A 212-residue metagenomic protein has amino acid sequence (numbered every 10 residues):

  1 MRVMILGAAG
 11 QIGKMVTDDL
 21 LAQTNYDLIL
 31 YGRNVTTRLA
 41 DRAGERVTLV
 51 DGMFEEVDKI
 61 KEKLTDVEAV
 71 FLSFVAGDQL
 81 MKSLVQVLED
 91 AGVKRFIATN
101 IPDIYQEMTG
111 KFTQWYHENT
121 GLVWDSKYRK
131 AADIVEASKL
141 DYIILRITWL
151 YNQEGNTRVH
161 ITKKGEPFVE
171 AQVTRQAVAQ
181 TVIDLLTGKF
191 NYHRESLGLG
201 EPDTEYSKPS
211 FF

Functional and structural regions predicted by a protein language model:
M1-Y26: N-terminal Rossmann NAD(P)H-binding glycine-rich loop of SDR-like oxidoreductase domains
R2, N25-I29, R46, K94-R95 (+1 more regions): Residues at the starts of beta-strands that form the adenosine-phosphate
M4, T36-A91, T187: NAD(P)H-binding glycine-rich loop region in Rossmannoid oxidoreductase-like domains and their noncatalytic homologs
L6-Q11, D125, Q153, V159-F212: Active-site-lining helix/loop region of Rossmann-like oxidoreductase modules
A9, N34, P102: Residues in the short beta-alpha loop(s) of Rossmann-like NAD(P)-binding domains
I29, V50, F71, I97 (+2 more regions): Hydrophobic/aromatic beta-strand patches that form the interior of the parallel beta-sheet core in alpha/beta enzyme
A40-R42, M108-G110, G155, P209-S210: Short, well-ordered secondary-structure micro-motifs
A76-T162: Glycine-/Pro-rich loop/turn segments that contact NAD(P) or position catalytic residues in Rossmann-like domains
